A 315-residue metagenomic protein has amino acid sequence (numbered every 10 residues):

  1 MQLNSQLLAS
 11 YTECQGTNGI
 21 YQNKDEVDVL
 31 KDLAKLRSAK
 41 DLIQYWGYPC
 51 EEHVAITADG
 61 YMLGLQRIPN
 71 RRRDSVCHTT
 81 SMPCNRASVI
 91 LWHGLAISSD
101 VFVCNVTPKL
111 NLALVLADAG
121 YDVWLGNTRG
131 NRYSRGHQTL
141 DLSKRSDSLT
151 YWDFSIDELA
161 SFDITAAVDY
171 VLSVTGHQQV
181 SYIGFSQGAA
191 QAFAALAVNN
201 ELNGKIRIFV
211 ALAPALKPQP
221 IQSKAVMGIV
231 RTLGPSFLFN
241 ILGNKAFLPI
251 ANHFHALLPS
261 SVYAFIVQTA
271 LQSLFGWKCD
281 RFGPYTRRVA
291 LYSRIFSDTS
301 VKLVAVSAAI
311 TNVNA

Functional and structural regions predicted by a protein language model:
Q2-I56, Q66-S75, V304: An N-terminal hydrophobic leader/cap segment in hydrolases
S10-E13, S173-Q178, Q187-A315: Alpha/beta-hydrolase-fold enzymes
L30, R37, L42, T57 (+1 more regions): Short, surface-exposed "cap/lid" segments of acyl-processing enzymes
Q44-W46, I56-D59, N85, S148-T150: Fold-level signal for large, globular catalytic cores of enzyme and receptor domains
H93, A113-D118, V168-L172, L196-A197 (+1 more regions): Amphipathic alpha-helical interaction motifs in eukaryotic regulatory proteins
H93-L95, V180-A189: Conserved alpha/beta-hydrolase "nucleophile elbow" surrounding the catalytic nucleophile
D141-K144, M227-I229: Short, hinge-like loop/turn segments at secondary-structure boundaries
S146-V174: Alpha/beta-hydrolase active-site loop
